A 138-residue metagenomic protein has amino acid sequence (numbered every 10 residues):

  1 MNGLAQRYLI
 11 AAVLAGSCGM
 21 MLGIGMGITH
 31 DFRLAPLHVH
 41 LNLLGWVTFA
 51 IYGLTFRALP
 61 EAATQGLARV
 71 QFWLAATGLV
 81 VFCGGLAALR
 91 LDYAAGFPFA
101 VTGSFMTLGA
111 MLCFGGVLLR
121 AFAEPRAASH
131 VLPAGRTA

Functional and structural regions predicted by a protein language model:
M1-A138: Hydrophobic alpha-helical transmembrane segments of multi-pass integral membrane proteins
